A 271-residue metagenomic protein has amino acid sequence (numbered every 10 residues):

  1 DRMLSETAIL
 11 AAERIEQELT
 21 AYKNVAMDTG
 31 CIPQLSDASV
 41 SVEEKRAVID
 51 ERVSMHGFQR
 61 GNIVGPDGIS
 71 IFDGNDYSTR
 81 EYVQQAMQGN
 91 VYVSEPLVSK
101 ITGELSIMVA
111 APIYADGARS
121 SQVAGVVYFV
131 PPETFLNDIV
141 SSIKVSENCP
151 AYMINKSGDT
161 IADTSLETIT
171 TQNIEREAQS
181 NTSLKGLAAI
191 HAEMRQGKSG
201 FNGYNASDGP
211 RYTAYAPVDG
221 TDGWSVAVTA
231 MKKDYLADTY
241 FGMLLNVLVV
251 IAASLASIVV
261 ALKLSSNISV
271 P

Functional and structural regions predicted by a protein language model:
D1-V40: Juxtamembrane extracytoplasmic/periplasmic/luminal helical "stalk" adjacent to the first N-terminal
R14, D28, A47-M55, Q85-A86 (+2 more regions): Amphipathic alpha-helical regulatory segments at dimerization interfaces that relay allosteric signals between sensory
M27, R60-N62, P150-Y152: Conserved beta-strand cores of small sensory beta-sandwich domains that regulate signal transduction, primarily PAS/PAC
T29, N62-N75, D159-S165, A214-A216: Amphipathic coiled-coil signal-relay and dimerization helices
V40-G57, D76, V126-T171, E175-R176 (+1 more regions): Solvent-exposed, extracytoplasmic
S54-G57, P66-I143, E147, K198 (+1 more regions): Extracytoplasmic/periplasmic ligand-binding sensor regions of membrane-associated signaling proteins
A178-L244: Extracellular/periplasmic juxtamembrane segments that couple receptor/chemosensory ectodomains to their
S225-A227, K232-P271: Cytoplasm-proximal transmembrane signaling helix
